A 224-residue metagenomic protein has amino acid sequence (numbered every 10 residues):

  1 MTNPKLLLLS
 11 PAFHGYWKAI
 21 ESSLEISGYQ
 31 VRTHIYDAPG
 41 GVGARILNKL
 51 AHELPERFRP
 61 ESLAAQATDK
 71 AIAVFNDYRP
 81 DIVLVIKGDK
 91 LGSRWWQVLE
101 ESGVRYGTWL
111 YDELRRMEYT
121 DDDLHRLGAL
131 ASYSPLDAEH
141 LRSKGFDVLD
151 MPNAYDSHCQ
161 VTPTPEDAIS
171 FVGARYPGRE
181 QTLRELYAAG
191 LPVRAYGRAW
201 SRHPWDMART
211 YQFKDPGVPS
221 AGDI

Functional and structural regions predicted by a protein language model:
T2-E53, A64-Q66, K70, K87 (+2 more regions): Nucleotide-sugar donor-binding catalytic core of glycosyltransferases
R57-S62: A short acidic, glycine-rich active-site loop that binds or catalyzes chemistry on phosphate/adenosine moieties
I72-N76, W96-E101, R116, M151: Catalytic alpha-helical scaffold of carbohydrate-active enzymes acting on polysaccharides/glycoconjugates
F75-V83: Proline-aspartate-enriched helix->loop->beta-strand connector
K87, V98-E113: Active-site proximal beta-strand in glycosyltransferases
L91, E113-R116, D156: Short acidic loop-to-helix transition motifs that present clustered carboxylates
W95-G103, R142, Y187: Surface-exposed amphipathic alpha-helices with a cationic face
